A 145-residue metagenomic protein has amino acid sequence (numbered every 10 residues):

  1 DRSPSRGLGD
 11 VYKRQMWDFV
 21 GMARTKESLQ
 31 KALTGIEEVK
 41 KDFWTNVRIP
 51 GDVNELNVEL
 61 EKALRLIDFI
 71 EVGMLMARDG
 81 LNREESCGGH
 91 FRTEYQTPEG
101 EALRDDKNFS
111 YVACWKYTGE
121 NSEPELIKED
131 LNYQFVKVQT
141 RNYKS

Functional and structural regions predicted by a protein language model:
R6-S145: Glycine- and aromatic-enriched mobile tails/lids
